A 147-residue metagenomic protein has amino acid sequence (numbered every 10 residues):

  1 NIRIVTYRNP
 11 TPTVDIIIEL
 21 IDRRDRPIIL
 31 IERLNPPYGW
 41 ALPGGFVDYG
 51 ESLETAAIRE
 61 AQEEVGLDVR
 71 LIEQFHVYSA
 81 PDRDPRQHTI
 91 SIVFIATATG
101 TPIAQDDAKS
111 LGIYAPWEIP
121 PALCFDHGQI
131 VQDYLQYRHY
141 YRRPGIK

Functional and structural regions predicted by a protein language model:
N1-I17, R23: Acidic, metal-coordinating catalytic segment for phosphate/diphosphate chemistry, firing primarily on the Nudix
P10, Y38, R86-I90: Residue-level preference for beta-strand/loop junctions
P12-V14, R26, I90-I92, K109: Change "...and in nucleic-acid phosphodiester-cleaving endonucleases..." to "...and in nucleic-acid processing enzymes
L20, Y78-P102, D133-Y134, R138: Active-site-adjacent beta-strand/loop module that shapes the phosphate/pyrophosphate-binding cleft
R24-E64: Conserved Nudix-box catalytic region and its N-terminal flanking loop in Nudix hydrolases and closely related
L67-H76: A short coil-to-beta-strand element that immediately follows conserved catalytic motifs
V93-I95, I103-Q136: NUDIX/MutT-family hydrolases
